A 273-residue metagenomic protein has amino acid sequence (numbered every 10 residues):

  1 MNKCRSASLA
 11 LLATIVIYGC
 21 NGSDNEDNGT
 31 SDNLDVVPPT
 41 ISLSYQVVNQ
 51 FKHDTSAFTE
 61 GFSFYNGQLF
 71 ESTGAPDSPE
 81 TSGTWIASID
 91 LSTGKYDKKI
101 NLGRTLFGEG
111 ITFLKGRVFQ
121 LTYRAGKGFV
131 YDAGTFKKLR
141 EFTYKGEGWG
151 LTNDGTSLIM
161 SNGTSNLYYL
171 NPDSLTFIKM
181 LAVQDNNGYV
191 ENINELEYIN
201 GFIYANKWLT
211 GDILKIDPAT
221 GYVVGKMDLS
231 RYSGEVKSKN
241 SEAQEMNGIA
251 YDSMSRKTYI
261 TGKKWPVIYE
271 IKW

Functional and structural regions predicted by a protein language model:
V16-G19: C-terminal motif of bacterial Sec signal peptides marking the signal peptidase cleavage site
D35-T55, L91-K95: A short helix->beta-strand "capping" segment at the edge of beta-propeller domains
V47-K52, K95-N101, K137-F142, K179-G188 (+2 more regions): A short beta-strand motif characteristic of beta-propeller blades
V48-W85, I100-T112, G262-K264: Beta-strand-rich domains and repeat architectures in extracellular enzymes and scaffolds, especially beta-propellers
T55-N66, R104-L114, Y144-G155, M160-S161 (+2 more regions): Beta-rich, blade/repeat-based domains predominating in secreted/periplasmic proteins but also intracellular
E71-E80, F119-A125, M160-T164, A205-L209 (+1 more regions): Conserved beta-strand positions in repeat-built beta-propeller and related beta-rich domains
D90-G94, D132-F136, P172-L175, D217-G221 (+1 more regions): Short loop/turn segments that connect beta-strands within beta-propeller blades
G94-L121, K127-F129, K138-G148: Blade-loop segments of beta-propeller domains
